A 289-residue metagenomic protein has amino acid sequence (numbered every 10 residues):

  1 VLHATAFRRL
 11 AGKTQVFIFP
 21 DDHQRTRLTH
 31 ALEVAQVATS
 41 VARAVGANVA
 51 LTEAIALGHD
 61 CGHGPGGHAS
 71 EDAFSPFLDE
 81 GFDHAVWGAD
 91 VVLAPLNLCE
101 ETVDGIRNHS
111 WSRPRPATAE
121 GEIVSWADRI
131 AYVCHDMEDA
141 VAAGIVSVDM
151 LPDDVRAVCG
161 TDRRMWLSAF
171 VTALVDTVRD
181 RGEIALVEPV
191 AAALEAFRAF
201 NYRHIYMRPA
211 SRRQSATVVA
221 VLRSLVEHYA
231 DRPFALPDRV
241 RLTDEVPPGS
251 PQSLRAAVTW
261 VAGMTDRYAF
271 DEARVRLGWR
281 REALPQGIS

Functional and structural regions predicted by a protein language model:
V1-L28, A35-V41, N48-A50, S70 (+2 more regions): Histidine-centered, transition-metal-coordinating active-site segments
D21-A31, D60, G64, L78: Short gly/ser-rich anion-binding loops that grip negatively charged ligand groups
L51-F77, H84-A85: Aspartate-rich (DDxxD/NDxxD/DxxxD) Mg2+/diphosphate-binding motifs and their adjoining helix-loop segments
